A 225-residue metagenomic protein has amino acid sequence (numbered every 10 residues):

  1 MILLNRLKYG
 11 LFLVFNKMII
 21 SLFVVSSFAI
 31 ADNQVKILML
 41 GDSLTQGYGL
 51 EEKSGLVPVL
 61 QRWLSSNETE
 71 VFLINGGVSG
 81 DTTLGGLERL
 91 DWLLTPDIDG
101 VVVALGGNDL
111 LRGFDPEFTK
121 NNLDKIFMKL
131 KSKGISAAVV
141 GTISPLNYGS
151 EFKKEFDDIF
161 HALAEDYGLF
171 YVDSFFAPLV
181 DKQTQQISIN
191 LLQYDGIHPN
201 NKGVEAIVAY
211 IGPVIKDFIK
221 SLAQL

Functional and structural regions predicted by a protein language model:
M1-L13: N-terminal secretory signal peptides that target proteins for export/translocation
L3-L4, F23, D42: Membrane-interface segments of envelope glycosyltransferases acting on lipid-linked substrates or membrane lipids
V14-S26: Bacterial N-terminal signal peptides
I30-S79, R89-D97: Serine-esterase "nucleophile elbow" of acetyl-processing enzymes
T45, T82-T83, T119: Ser/Thr-centric signal marking residues that sit in or immediately flank functional binding/regulatory motifs
G47, L84, L179: Active-site environment of divalent metal-dependent phosphoester hydrolases
G49, I74-T82, L110-F114, G196: Acidic/histidine-rich helix-loop elements that form or flank divalent-metal/phosphate-binding sites at the catalytic
L87-L225: Alpha-helical cap/lid subdomain in secreted, periplasmic, or secretory-pathway luminal O-acyl-processing enzymes
